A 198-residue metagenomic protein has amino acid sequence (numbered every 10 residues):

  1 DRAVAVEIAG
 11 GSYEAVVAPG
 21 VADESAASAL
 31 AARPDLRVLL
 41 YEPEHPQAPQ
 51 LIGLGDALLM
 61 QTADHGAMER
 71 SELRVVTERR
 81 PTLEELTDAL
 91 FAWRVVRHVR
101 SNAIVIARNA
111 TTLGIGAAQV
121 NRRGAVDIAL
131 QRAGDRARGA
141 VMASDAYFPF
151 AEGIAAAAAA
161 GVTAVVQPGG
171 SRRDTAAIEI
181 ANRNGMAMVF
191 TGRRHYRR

Functional and structural regions predicted by a protein language model:
D1-R198: ATP-dependent carboxylate/acyl-activation modules
